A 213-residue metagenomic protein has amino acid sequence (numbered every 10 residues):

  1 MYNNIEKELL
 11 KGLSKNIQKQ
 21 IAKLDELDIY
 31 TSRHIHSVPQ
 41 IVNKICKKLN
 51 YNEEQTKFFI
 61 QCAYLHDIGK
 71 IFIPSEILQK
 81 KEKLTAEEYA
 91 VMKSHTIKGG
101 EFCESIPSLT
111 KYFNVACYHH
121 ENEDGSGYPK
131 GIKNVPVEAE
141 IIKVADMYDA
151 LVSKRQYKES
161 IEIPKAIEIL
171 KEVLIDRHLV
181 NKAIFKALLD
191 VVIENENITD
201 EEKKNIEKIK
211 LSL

Functional and structural regions predicted by a protein language model:
Y2-L213: Histidine- and acidic-residue-rich, metal-dependent catalytic cores
